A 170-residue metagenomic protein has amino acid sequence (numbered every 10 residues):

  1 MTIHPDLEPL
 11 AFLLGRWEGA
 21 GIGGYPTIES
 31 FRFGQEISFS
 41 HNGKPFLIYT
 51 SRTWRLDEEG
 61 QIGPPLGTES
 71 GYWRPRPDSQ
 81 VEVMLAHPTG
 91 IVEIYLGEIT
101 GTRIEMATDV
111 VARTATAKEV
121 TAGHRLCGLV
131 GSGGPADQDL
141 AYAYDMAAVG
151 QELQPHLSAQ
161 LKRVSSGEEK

Functional and structural regions predicted by a protein language model:
M1-K170: Hydrophobic small-molecule pocket/channel-lining residues, especially in calycin-type beta-barrels
